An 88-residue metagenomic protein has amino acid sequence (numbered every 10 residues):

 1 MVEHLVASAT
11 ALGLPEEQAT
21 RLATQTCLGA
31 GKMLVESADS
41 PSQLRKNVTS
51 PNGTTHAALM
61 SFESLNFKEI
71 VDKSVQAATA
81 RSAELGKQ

Functional and structural regions predicted by a protein language model:
M1-T10, R21-L34: Active-site-proximal catalytic alpha-helix in oxidoreductases
P15-A19, S40: Helix N-cap / loop-to-helix initiation motif
T24-Q88: NAD(P)-dependent Rossmann-like dehydrogenase/reductase catalytic/cofactor-binding core
